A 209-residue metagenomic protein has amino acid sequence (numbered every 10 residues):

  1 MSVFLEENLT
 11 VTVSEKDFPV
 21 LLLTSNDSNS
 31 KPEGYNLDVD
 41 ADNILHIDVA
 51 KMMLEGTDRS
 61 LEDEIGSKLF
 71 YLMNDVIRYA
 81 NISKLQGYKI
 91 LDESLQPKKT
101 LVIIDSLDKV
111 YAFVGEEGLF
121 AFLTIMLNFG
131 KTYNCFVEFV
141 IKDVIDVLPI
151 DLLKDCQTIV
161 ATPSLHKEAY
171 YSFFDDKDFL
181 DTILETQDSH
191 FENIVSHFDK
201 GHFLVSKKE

Functional and structural regions predicted by a protein language model:
M1-L23, S30-L45, V49-K51, S67-D75 (+1 more regions): Conserved P-loop NTPase motor module
F18-P19, A41-I44, Q96-L101, K131-E138: Loop/turn-to-beta-strand initiation segments
S25-S28, V144-I145: Short, polar loop motifs at secondary-structure junctions
S30-P32, E55-G56, V110-A112, V147-P149 (+1 more regions): Switch/connector loops and helix/strand junctions flanking conserved nucleotide-binding motifs in nucleotide-processing
L45-T100, V110-G115: Conserved helicase/translocase P-loop NTPase motor core
Q96-K99, I103, G115, L119-F122 (+1 more regions): Secondary-structure capping and boundary motifs in well-ordered enzyme cores
D105-K109: Walker B catalytic acidic pair
F120-E209: Conserved ATP-driven motor cores of ASCE-family P-loop NTPases powering translocation/secretion/packaging/pilus
